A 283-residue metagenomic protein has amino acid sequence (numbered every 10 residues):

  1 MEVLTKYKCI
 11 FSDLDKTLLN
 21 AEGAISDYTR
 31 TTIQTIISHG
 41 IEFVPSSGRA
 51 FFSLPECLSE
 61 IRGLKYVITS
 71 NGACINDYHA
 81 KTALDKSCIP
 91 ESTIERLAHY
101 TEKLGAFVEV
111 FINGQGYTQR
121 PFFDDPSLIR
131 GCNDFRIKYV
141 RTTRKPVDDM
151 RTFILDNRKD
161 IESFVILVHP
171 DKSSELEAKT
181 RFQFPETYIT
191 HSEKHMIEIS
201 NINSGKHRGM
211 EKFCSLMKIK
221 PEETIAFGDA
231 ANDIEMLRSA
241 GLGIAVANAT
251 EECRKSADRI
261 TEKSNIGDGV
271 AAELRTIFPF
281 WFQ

Functional and structural regions predicted by a protein language model:
E2-C9, I25-S26, F182, E198-Q283: Mg2+-dependent phosphoryl-transfer enzymes with acidic/Ser/Thr/Gly-rich catalytic loops
K6-E22, L97: Asp-based phosphoryl-transfer active-site loop
L14, R49, G72, G228-A230: Active-site metal-binding loops of divalent metal-dependent hydrolases
D27-C132: Active-site phosphate-binding/coordination module
G40-V44, G63-K65, E162-S163, E222-E223 (+1 more regions): Short active-site oxyanion
E60-G63, S70-N71, H79, Q183-P185 (+2 more regions): Short, structured coil segments at secondary-structure junctions
L64-S70, I129-R130, Y188-T190, G243-A247 (+1 more regions): Short hydrophobic/aromatic-enriched beta-strand-loop microsegments
Y100, L104-A106, F111-F227: Conserved acidic, metal-coordinating active-site core of Asp-based, Mg2+-dependent phosphoryl-transfer enzymes
